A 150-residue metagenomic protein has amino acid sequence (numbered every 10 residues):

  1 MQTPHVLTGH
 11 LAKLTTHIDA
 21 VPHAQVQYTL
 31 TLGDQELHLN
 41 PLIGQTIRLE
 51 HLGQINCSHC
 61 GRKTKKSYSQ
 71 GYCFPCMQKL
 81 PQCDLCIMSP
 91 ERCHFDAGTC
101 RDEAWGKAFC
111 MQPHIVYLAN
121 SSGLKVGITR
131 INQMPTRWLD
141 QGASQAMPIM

Functional and structural regions predicted by a protein language model:
M1-M150: Non-catalytic accessory segments flanking enzymatic or RNA/DNA-binding domains
